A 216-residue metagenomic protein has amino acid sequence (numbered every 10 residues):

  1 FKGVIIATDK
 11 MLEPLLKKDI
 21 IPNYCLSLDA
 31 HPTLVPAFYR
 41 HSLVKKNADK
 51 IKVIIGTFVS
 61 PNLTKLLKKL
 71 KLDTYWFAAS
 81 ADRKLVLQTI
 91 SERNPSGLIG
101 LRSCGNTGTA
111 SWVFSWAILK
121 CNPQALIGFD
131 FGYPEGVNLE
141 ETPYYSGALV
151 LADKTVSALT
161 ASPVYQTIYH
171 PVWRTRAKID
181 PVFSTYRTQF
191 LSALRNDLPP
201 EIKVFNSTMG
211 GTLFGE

Functional and structural regions predicted by a protein language model:
F1-E216: Metal-ion/cofactor- or nucleotide/acyl-coenzyme-handling active-site neighborhoods
